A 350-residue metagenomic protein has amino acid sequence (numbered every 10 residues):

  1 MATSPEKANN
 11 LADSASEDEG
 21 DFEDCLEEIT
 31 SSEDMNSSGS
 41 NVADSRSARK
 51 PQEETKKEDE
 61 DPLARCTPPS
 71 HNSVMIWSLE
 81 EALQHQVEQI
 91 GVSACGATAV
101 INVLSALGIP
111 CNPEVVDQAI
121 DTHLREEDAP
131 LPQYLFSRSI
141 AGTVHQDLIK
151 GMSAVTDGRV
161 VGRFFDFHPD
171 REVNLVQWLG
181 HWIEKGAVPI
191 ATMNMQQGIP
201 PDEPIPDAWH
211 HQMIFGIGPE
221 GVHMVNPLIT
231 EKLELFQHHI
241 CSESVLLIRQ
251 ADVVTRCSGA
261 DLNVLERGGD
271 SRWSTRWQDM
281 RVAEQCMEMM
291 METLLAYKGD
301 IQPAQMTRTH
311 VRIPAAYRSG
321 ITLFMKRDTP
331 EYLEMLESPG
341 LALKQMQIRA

Functional and structural regions predicted by a protein language model:
A2-A12, S16, G20-E27, D61 (+1 more regions): Conserved active-site-adjacent core of cysteine acyl-enzyme catalytic domains
A2-G39, A64, I217-A350: Noncatalytic regulatory segments and standalone regulatory/sensor domains
A2-H145, I313, Y317, M325-A350: Active-site-adjacent structural segments surrounding the nucleophilic cysteine of cysteine proteases and isopeptidases
Q52, Q84-Q89, Q118, Q133 (+10 more regions): Residue-identity detector for glutamine
N112-E114, N194, R249: Alpha-helix initiation/capping motif
